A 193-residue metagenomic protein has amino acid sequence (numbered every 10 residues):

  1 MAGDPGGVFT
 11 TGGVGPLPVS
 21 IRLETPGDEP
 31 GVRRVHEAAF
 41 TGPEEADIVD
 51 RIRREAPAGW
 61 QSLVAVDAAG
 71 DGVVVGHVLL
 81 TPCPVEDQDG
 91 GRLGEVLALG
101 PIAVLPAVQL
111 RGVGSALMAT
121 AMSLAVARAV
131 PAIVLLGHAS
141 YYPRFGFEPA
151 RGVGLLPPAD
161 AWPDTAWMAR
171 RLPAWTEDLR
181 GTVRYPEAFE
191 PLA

Functional and structural regions predicted by a protein language model:
A2-D50, A56-D67, V73-V74, V96 (+2 more regions): Short amphipathic alpha-helix that is part of the acyltransferase structural core
V49-R54, V153-P157: Short, solvent-exposed loop/turn elements at beta->coil junctions and helix N-caps that rim active or binding pockets
V64, D71-P84, Q88-D89, E95-A103: Conserved beta-strand in the GNAT
D71-V73, G91, L105-A116, R128 (+1 more regions): Conserved glycine-rich acetyl-CoA-binding loop
L99, V104, L110-S123, L135: Conserved acetyl-CoA-binding loop-helix of GNAT-fold acetyltransferases
L110-R111, S115, A161-P173: Accessory recognition modules or surfaces
A127-I133, G137-W162: Conserved active-site alpha-helix within GNAT-family acetyltransferase domains
